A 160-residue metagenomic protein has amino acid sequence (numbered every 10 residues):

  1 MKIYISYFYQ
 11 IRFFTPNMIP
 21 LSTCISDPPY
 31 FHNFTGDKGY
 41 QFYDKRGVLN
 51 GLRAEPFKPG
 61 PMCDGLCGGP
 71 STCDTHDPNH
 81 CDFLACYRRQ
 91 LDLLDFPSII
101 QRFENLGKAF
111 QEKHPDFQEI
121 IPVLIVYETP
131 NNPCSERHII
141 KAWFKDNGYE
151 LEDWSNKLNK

Functional and structural regions predicted by a protein language model:
M1-K160: Residues lining hydrophobic/aromatic ligand-binding pockets adjacent to catalytic sites
